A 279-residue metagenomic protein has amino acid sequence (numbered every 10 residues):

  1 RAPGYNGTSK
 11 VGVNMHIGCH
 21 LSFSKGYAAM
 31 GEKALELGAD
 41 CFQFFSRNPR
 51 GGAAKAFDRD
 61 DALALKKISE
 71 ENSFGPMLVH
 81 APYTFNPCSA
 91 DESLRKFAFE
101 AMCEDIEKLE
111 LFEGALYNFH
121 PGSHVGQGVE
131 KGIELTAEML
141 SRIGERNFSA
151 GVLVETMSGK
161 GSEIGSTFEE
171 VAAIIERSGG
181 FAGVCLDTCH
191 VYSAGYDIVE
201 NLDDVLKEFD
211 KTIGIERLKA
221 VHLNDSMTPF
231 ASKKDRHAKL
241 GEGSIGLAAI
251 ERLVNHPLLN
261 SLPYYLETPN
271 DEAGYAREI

Functional and structural regions predicted by a protein language model:
Y5-A81, F85, S89-E104: N-terminal pre-domain/capping segments
H20-S24, R47-P49, A81-T84, G122-H124 (+4 more regions): Active-site beta-loop-alpha junctions enriched in small/polar residues
E32-G38, D58-L78, E104-E113, I143-F148 (+3 more regions): Acidic (Asp/Glu)-rich catalytic clusters
A34, H80, A98, L109 (+5 more regions): Conserved, mostly hydrophobic/aromatic
F42, L140-A238: Acidic/histidine-rich catalytic cores of soluble enzymes
F57-L63, R95, F99-M102, I133-A137 (+3 more regions): Charged helix-capping and loop-helix junction motifs
E71, P87-G183: Active-site acidic/histidine proton-transfer and metal-coordination neighborhood in alpha/beta enzyme cores
A273-I279: C-terminal helical cap(s) of enzyme catalytic domains, especially alpha/beta-barrels
